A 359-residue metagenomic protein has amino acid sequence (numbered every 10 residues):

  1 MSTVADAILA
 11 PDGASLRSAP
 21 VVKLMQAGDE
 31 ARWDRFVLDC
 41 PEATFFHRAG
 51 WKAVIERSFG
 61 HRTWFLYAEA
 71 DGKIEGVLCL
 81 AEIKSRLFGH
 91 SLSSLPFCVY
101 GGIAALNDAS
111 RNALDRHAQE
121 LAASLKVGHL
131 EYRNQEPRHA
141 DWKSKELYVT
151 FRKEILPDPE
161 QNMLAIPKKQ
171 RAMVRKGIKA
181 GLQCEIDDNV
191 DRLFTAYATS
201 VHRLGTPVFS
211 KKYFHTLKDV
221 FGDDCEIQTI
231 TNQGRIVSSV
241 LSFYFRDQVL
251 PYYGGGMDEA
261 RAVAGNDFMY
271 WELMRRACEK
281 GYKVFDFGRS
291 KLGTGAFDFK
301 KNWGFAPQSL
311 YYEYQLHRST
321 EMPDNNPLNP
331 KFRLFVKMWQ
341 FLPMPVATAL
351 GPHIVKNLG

Functional and structural regions predicted by a protein language model:
S2-R17, E82, E136-Q161, K283-G359: Active-site/acyl-donor-binding loops of N-acyltransferases
S18-D71, L78-F88, N134-A262: A conserved beta-strand-loop-helix scaffold within acyl/acetyltransferase catalytic domains
L66-V77, S85-H90, C98-Y100, L106-L121 (+1 more regions): Aromatic (often tryptophan-rich) hydrophobic motifs at membrane interfaces
S94-G102, E146-K153: Acyl/amide activation-and-transfer machinery of modular secondary-metabolite enzymes
L95, L164-M173, N326-R333: Short intrinsically disordered coil segments
A105-D108, K153-I155: Short beta-strand-to-loop capping motifs
A109-T150: Non-catalytic accessory segments adjacent to catalytic cores
